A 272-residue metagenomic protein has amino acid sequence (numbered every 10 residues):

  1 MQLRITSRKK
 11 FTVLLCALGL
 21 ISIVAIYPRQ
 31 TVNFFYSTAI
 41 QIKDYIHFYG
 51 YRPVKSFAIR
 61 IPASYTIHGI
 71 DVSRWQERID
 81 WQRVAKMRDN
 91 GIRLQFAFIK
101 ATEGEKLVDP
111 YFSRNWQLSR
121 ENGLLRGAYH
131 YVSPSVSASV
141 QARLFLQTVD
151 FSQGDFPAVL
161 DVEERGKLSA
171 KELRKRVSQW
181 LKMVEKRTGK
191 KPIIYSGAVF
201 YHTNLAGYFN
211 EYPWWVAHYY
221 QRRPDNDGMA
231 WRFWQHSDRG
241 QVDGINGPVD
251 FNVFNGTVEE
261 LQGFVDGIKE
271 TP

Functional and structural regions predicted by a protein language model:
M1-P28: N-terminal Sec-pathway targeting helices
I21-K43: Membrane-interface motif at the C-terminal end of an N-terminal transmembrane signal
I40-Y65, G69-Q76, F209-P272: Functionally critical loop-and-helix segments that line ligand-binding/catalytic clefts of soluble enzyme domains
V54-D80, K86-D89, L94-L181, E185-R187: Substrate-binding cleft of extracellular glycoside hydrolase catalytic domains
R78-W81, Y201-T203: Short, well-ordered alpha-helical microsegments
D89-L94, L124, G154, Y208-W215 (+1 more regions): Glycine-enriched alpha-helix->loop->beta-strand junction motifs that scaffold or abut catalytic
K106, S135, Y201, R223 (+1 more regions): Flexible, glycine-rich phosphate/dinucleotide-binding loops and adjacent beta-alpha linkers at cofactor/substrate
P157-G228: Catalytic domains of cell-wall/extracellular-matrix polysaccharide-remodeling enzymes, centered on de-N-acetylation
